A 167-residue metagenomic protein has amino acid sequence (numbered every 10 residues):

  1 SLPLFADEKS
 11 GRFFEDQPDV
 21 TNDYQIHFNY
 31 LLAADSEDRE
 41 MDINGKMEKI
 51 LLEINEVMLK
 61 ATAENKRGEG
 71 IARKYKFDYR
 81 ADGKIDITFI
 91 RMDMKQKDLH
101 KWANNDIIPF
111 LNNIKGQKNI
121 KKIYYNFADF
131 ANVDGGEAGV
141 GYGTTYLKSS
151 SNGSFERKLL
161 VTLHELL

Functional and structural regions predicted by a protein language model:
L4-G135, S150-G153: Propeptide-to-catalytic entry region of secreted or membrane-anchored zinc metalloproteases
G135-T145: Small-residue (G/S/T/A) turn/hinge positions that recur once per unit in extracellular repeat modules
T145-L163: Short pre-active-site segment immediately N-terminal to the catalytic Zn-binding motif
E165-L167: Catalytic Zn2+-binding segment of zinc metalloproteases
